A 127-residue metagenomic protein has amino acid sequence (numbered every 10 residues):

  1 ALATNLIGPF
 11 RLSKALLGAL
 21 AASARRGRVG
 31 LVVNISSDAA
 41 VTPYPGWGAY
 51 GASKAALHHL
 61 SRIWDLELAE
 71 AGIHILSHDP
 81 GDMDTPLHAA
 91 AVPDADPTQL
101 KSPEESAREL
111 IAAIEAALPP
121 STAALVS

Functional and structural regions predicted by a protein language model:
A1-L2: A hydrophobic alpha-helix adjacent to the NAD(P)-binding/active-site core of NAD(P)-dependent oxidoreductases, strongly
S13, S53: Active-site helix of classical SDR
A15-V29: A short helix-coil junction within the Rossmann-fold of NAD(P)-dependent oxidoreductases
G18, D65-E67: Alpha-helical segment proximal to the catalytic Tyr-Lys
S37: Residue(s) in the substrate-gating loop at a strand-loop-helix junction that position the organic substrate next
P43-G51, I63: Active-site loop-to-helix junction immediately N-terminal to the catalytic Tyr of the SDR YXXXK motif in Rossmann-fold
E70-I73, S77-H78, T85, P93-S127: C-terminal helical subdomain
